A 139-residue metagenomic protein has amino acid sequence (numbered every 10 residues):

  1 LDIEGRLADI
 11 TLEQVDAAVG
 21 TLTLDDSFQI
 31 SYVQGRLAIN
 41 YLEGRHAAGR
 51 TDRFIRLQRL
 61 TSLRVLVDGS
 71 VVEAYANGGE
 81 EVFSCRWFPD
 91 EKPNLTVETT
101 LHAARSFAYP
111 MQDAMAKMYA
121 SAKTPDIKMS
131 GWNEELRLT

Functional and structural regions predicted by a protein language model:
L1-T139: Beta-rich accessory regions
